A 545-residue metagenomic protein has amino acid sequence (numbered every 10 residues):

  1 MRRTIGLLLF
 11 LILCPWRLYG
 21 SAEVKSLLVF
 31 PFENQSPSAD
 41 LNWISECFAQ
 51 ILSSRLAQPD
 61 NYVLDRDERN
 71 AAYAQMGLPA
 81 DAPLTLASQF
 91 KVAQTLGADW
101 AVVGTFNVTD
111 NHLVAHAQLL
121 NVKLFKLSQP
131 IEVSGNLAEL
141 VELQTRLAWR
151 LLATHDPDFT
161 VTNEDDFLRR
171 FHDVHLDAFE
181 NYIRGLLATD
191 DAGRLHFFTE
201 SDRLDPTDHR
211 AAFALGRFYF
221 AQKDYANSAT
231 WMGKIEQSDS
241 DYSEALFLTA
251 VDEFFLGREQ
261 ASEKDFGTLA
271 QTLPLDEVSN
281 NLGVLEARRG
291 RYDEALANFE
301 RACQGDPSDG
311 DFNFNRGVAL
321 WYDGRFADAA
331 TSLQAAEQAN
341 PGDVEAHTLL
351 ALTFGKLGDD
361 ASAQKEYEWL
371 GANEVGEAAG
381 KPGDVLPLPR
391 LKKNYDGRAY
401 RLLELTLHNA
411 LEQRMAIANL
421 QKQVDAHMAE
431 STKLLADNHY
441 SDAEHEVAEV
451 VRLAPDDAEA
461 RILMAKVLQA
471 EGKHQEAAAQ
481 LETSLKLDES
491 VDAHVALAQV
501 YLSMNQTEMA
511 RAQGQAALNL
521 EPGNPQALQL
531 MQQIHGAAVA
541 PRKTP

Functional and structural regions predicted by a protein language model:
S21-K25, Q50, Y62, S88 (+5 more regions): C-terminal/domain-edge helix-coil "capping" segments
A22-K91, D99-L113, K126-Q129, D166-F171: Short beta-strand->alpha-helix linker/helix-N-cap micro-motif that forms a surface specificity/interaction loop
T154, D190, A221-Q222, F255-L256 (+7 more regions): Register position in tetratricopeptide repeats
F179, R210, E244, E277-V278 (+6 more regions): Start-of-helix register in tetratricopeptide repeats
L204, Q237-D239, Q271-L273, G305 (+6 more regions): Structural marker of alpha-solenoid helical repeat scaffolds
